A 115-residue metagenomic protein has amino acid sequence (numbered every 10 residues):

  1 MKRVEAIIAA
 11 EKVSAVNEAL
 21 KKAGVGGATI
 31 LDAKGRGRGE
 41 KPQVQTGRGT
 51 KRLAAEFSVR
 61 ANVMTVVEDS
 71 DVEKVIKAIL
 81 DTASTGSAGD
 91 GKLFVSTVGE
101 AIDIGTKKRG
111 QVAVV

Functional and structural regions predicted by a protein language model:
M1-V115: Positively charged, small/polar-rich N-terminal and surface patches that mediate targeting and assembly and bind
